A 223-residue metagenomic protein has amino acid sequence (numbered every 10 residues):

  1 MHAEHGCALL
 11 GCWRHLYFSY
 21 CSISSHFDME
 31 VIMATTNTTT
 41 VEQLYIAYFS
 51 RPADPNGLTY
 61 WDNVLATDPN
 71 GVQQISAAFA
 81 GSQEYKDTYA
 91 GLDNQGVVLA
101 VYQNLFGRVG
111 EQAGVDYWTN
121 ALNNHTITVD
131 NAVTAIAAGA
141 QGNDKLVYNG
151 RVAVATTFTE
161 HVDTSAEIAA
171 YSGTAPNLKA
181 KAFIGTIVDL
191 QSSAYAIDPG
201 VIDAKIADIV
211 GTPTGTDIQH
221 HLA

Functional and structural regions predicted by a protein language model:
M1, I23, M29-I32: Short hydrophobic transmembrane-like helices used for membrane targeting/insertion
H2, W13-R14, D62, T119: Short linear interaction motif-like sites in intrinsically disordered regions of transcription factors
A3-A8, L16: Short hydrophobic alpha-helical segments enriched in small aliphatic residues
Y17-Y20, F27: Aromatic (phenylalanine/tyrosine) cluster motif
E30-A223: Substrate/cofactor-recognition hotspot
